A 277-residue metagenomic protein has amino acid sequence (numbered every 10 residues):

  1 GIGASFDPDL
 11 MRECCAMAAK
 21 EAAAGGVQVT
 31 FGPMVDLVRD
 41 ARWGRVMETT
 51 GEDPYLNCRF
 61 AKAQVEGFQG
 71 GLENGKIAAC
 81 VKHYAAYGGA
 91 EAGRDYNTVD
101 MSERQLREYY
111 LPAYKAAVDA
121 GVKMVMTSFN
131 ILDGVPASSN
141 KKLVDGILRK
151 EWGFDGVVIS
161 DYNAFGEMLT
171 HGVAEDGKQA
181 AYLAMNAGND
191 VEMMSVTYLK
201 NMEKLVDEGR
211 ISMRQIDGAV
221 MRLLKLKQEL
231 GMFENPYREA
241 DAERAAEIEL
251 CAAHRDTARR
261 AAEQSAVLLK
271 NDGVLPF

Functional and structural regions predicted by a protein language model:
G1-F277: Glycoside hydrolase catalytic-domain context in secreted enzymes
